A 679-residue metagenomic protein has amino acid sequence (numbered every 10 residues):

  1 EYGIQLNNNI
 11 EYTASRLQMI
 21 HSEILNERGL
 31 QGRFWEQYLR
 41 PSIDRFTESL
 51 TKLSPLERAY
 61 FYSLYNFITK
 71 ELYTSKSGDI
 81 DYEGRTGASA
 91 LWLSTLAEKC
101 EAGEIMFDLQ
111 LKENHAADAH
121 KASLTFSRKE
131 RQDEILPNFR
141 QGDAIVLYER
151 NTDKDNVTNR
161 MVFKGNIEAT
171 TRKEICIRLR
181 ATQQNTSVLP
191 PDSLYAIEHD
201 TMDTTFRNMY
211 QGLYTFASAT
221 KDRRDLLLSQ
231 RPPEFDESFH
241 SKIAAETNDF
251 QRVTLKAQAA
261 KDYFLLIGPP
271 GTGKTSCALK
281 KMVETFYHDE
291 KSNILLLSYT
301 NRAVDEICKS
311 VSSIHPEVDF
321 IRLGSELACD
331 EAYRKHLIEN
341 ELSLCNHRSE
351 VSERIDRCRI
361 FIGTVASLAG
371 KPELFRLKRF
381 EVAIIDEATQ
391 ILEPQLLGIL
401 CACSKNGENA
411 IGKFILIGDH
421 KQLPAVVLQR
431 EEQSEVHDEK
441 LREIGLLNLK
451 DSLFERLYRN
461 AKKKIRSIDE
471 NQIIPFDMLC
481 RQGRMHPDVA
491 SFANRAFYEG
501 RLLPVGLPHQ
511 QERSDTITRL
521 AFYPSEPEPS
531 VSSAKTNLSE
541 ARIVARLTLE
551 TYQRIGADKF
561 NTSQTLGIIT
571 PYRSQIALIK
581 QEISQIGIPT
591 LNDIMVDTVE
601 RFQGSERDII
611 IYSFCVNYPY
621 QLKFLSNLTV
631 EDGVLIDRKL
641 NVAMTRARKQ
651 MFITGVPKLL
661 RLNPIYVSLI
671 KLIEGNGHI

Functional and structural regions predicted by a protein language model:
Y2-S63, D118-S123, S127-K256, S312 (+7 more regions): Pre-ATPase regulatory/linker segments immediately N-terminal to the P-loop/RecA-like helicase/translocase core
F67-R131, R140-A144, N151, N156-R160 (+5 more regions): Eukaryotic beta-rich interaction modules
T125, N138-R140, A144-Y148, N166-E168 (+12 more regions): Beta-strand cores of modular interaction/reader domains in eukaryotic scaffold and signaling proteins, especially PDZ
R131-E134, D153, V162-K164, Q251-V253 (+7 more regions): Eukaryotic intrinsically disordered and solvent-exposed regulatory patches
V188, S238-F239, V283, K291-A383 (+3 more regions): Conserved P-loop NTPase motor core of helicases/translocases
F250, A260-L266, K291-N293: Pre-Walker A (Motif I) flank of P-loop NTPase domains
A260-E284, G604: Walker A/P-loop
H288-S292, T300-R302, A366-L368, L374 (+2 more regions): Conserved helicase motor core of SF1/SF2 NTP-dependent helicases
